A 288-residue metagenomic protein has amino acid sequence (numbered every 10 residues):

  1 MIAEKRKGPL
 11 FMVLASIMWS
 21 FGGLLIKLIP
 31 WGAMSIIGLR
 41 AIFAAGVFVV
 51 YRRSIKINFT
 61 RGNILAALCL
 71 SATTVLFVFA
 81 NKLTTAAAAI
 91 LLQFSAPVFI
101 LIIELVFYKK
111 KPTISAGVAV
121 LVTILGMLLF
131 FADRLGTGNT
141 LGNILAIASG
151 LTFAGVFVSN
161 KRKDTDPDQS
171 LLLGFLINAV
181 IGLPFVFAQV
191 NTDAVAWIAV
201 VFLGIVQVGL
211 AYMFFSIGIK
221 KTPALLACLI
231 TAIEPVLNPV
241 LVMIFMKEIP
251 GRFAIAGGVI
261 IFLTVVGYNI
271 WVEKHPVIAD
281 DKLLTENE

Functional and structural regions predicted by a protein language model:
M1-I2, A41, A232-E288: C-terminal-most transmembrane helix of multi-pass membrane proteins
I2, F21-L24, I42-F59, V75 (+4 more regions): Membrane-interface helix-cap regions at the ends of transmembrane helices in multi-pass membrane proteins
S16-W19, L24-L25, A44-F48, I100-L101 (+2 more regions): Transmembrane alpha-helical segments that form core, pore/gating elements of small-molecule transporters/exporters
S35, I42, G46, V78-K109 (+2 more regions): Specific alpha-helical transmembrane segments that line the substrate/conduction pathway and gating interfaces
F48, L70, I102, P112-A132 (+3 more regions): Hydrophobic transmembrane alpha-helices of multi-pass small-molecule transport proteins
R52-A88, Q93, L101, L129 (+1 more regions): Specific transmembrane alpha-helical segments of multi-pass solute transporters/efflux pumps, especially DMT/EamA
I57-N63, I90-Q93, K109-L129, D133-N143 (+2 more regions): Loop-to-transmembrane alpha-helix entry segments
A89-S95, N160-I177, V208-I244: Helix-helix packing/entry segments at the starts of transmembrane helices
